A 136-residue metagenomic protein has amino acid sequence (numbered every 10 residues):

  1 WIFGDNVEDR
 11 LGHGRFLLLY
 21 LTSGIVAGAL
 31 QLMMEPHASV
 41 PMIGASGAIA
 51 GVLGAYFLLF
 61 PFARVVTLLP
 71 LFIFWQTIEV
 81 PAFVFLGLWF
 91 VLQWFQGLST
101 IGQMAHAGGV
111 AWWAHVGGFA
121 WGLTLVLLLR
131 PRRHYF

Functional and structural regions predicted by a protein language model:
W1-F136: A detector for small-residue-rich transmembrane helices and their helix-helix packing motifs
